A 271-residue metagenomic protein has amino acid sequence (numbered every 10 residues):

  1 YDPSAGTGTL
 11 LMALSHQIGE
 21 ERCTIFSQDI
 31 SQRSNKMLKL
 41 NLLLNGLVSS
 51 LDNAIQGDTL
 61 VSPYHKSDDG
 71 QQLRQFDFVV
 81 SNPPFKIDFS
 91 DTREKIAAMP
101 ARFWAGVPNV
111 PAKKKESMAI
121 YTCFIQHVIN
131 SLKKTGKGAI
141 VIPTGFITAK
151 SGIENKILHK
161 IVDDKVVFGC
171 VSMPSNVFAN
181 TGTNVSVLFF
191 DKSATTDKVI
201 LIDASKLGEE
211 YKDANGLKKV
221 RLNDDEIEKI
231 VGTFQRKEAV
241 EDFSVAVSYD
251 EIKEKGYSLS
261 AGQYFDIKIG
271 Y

Functional and structural regions predicted by a protein language model:
Y1-S81, K86-S90, K95-A97, I142-G145 (+1 more regions): Conserved S-adenosyl-L-methionine
L73-Y271: A conserved structural/catalytic subdomain of Rossmann-like adenosyl-cofactor enzymes
